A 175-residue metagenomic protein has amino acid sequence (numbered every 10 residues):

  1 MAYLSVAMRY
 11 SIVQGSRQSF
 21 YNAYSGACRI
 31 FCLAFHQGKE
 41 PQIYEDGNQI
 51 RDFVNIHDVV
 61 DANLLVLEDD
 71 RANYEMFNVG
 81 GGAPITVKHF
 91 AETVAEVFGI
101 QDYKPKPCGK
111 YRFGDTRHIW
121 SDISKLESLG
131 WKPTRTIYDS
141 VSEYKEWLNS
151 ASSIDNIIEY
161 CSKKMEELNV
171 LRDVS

Functional and structural regions predicted by a protein language model:
M1-R17, Q42: Conserved beta-loop-beta element that borders a ligand/cofactor-binding pocket
A2, F20, P133-T136: Short, surface-exposed helix-loop/turn micro-motifs enriched in polar/charged residues
A7, L33-S175: C-terminal substrate-binding subdomain of Rossmann-fold SDR/epimerase-dehydratase oxidoreductases
S16-S19, K125: Short beta-loop-alpha junction of Rossmann-like oxidoreductase domains
S19, A23, D46: Active-site "substrate specificity/gating" loop of NAD(P)-dependent dehydrogenases, especially the short-chain
